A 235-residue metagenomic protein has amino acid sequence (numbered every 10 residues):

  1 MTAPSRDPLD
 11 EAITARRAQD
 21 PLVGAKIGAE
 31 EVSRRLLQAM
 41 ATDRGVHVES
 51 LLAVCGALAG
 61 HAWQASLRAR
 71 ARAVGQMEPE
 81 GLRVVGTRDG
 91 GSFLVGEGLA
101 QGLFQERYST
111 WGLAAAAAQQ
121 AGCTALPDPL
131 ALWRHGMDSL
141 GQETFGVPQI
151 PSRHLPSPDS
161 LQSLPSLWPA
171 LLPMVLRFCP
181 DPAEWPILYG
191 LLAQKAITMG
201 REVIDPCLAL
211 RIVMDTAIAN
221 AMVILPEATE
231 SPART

Functional and structural regions predicted by a protein language model:
T2-T235: Solvent-exposed interaction surfaces and binding hotspots enriched for charged
